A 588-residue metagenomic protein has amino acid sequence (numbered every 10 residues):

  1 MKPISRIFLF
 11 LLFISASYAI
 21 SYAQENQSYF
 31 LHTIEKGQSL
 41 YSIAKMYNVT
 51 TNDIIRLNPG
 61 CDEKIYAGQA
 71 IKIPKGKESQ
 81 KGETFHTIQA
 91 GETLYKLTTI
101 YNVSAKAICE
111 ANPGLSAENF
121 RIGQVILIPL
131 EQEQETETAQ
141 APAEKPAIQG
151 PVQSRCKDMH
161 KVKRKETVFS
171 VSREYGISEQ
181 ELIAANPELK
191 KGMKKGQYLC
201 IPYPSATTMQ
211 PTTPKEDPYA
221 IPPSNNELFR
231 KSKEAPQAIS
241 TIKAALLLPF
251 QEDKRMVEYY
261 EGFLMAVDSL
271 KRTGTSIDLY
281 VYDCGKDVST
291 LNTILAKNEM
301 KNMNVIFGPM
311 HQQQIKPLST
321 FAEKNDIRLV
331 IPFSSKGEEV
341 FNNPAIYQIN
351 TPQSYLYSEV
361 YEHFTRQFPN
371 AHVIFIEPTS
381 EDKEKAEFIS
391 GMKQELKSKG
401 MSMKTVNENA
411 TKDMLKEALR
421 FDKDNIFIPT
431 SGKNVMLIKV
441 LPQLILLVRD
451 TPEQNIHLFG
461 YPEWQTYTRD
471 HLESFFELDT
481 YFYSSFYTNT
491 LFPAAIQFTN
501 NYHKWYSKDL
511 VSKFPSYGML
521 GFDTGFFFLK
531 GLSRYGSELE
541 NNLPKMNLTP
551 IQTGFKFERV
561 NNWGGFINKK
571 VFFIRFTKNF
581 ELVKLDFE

Functional and structural regions predicted by a protein language model:
M1-L31, V583-E588: Bacterial Sec-dependent N-terminal signal peptides
S21-N48, K75-V103, A143-G176: Primarily a LysM-type cell-wall glycan-binding module
S28, P59, G82, G114 (+2 more regions): Short, solvent-exposed loop/turn positions at domain surfaces that link secondary-structure elements or cap domain
L31-T33, K64, F85-T87, N119 (+4 more regions): Conserved beta-strand positions that form and line the central face of beta-propeller blades
E35-K75, T99-I100, A105-E118, I122-I126 (+1 more regions): Acidic (E/D-rich), amphipathic helical modules within compact regulatory domains
T136-G176, Q180-E588: Extracytosolic ligand-binding ectodomains
